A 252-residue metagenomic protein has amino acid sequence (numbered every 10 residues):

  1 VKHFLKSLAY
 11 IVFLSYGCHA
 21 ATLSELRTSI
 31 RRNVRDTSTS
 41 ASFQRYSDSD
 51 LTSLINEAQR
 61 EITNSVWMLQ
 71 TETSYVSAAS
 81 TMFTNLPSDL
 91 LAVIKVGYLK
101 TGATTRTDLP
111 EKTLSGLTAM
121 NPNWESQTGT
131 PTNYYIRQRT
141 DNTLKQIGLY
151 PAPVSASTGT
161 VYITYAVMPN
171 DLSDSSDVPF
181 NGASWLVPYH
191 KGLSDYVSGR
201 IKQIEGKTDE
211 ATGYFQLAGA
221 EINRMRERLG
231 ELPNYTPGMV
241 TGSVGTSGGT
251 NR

Functional and structural regions predicted by a protein language model:
V1-K2, T22: N-terminal hydrophobic targeting signals that begin at the initiator methionine
K2-Y10: Sec-dependent signal peptide recognition, specifically the positively charged N-region followed immediately by
Y10-F13, K95: Exposed boundary/loop context
F13-A20: Sec/Tat signal peptide C-region and signal peptidase I cleavage site
A20-R252: Glycine-enriched, solvent-exposed interface loops adjoining structured elements
